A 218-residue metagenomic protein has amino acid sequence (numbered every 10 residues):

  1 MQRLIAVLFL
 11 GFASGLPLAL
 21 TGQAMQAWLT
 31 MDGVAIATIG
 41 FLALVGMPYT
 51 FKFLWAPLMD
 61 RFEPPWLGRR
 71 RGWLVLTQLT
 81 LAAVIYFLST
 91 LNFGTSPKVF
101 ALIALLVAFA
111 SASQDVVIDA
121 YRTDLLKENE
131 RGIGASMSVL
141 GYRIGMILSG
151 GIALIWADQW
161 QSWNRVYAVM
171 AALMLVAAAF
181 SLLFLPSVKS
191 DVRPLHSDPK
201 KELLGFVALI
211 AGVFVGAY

Functional and structural regions predicted by a protein language model:
M1-Y49, A217-Y218: Helix-loop boundary and gating motifs at the non-cytosolic
L18, T50, L106-I118: Core transmembrane helices of Major Facilitator Superfamily
M25, S111-L126: Intracellular juxtamembrane helix-capping segments at the cytosolic ends of symmetry-related transmembrane helices
L29-T30, M59, E63-P64, I144 (+1 more regions): Interfacial helix-cap and linker-helix signal at transmembrane-aqueous boundaries of multi-pass secondary transporters
F41-M47, L105, F109, S136-I144: Transmembrane alpha-helical cores of Major Facilitator Superfamily
R61-Q78: Cytoplasmic membrane-interface "Motif A"-like loop-to-helix N-cap segments of 12-TM Major Facilitator Superfamily
A83, S89-V99, S113, K127-Y218: Intracellular loop-helix junctions on the cytosolic face of multi-pass helical membrane proteins
